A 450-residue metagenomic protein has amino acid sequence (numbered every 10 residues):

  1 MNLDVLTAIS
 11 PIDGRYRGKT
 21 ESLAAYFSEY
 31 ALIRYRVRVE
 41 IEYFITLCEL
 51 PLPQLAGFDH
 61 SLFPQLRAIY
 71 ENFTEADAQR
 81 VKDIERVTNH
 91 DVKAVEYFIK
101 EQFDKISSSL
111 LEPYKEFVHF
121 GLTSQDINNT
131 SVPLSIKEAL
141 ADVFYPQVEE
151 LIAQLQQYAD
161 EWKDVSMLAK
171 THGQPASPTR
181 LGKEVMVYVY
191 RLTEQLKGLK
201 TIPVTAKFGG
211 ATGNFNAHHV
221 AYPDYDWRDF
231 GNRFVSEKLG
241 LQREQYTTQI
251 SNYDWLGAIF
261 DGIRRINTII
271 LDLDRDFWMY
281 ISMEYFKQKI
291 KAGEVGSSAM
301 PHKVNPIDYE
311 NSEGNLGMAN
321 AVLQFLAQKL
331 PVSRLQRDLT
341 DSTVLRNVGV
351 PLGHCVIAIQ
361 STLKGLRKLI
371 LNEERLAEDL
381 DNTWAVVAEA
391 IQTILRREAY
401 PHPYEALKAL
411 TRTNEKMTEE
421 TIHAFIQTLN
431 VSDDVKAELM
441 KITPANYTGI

Functional and structural regions predicted by a protein language model:
M1-R34, V39, S61, I84-N89 (+2 more regions): Glycine-rich cofactor/substrate-binding loops
N2-F215, Y222-F234, G296, Y309-N311 (+4 more regions): A helix-coil-helix interface module used to build multimeric assemblies and to scaffold catalytic/cofactor sites
E42-T46, F98, Q102, A139 (+17 more regions): Generic, well-ordered alpha-helical scaffold segments in large soluble proteins
D104-L111, K200-P203, S282-Y285, N320-Q324 (+1 more regions): Proline-centered turn/helix-capping motifs that create local helix->coil transitions or kinks
K137-Y145, E149-I152, Q156, M186-V189 (+7 more regions): Short amphipathic alpha-helical segments with heptad-repeat character
Y158, W162-V165, L199-I202, A206 (+6 more regions): Hydrophobic stripe of amphipathic alpha-helices that form coiled-coil interfaces
Q195, Q242, T248-R334: Glycine-rich anion/phosphate-binding loop at the beta-strand->alpha-helix junction
Y225-Q249, Y253: Active-site-adjacent "gating/activation" loops or surface patches in catalytic cores
